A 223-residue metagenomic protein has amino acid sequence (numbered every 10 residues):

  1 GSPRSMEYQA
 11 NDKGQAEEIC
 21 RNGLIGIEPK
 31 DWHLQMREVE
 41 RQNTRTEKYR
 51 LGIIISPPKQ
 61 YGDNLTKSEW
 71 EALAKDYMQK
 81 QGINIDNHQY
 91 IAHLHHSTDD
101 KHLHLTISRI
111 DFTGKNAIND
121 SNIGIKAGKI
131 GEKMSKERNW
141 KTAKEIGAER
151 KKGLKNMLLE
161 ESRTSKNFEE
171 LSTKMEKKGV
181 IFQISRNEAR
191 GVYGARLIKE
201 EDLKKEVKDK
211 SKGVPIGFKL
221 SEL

Functional and structural regions predicted by a protein language model:
G1-L223: N-terminal nicking endonuclease/strand-transfer module with a His-rich metal-binding environment and a catalytic Tyr
